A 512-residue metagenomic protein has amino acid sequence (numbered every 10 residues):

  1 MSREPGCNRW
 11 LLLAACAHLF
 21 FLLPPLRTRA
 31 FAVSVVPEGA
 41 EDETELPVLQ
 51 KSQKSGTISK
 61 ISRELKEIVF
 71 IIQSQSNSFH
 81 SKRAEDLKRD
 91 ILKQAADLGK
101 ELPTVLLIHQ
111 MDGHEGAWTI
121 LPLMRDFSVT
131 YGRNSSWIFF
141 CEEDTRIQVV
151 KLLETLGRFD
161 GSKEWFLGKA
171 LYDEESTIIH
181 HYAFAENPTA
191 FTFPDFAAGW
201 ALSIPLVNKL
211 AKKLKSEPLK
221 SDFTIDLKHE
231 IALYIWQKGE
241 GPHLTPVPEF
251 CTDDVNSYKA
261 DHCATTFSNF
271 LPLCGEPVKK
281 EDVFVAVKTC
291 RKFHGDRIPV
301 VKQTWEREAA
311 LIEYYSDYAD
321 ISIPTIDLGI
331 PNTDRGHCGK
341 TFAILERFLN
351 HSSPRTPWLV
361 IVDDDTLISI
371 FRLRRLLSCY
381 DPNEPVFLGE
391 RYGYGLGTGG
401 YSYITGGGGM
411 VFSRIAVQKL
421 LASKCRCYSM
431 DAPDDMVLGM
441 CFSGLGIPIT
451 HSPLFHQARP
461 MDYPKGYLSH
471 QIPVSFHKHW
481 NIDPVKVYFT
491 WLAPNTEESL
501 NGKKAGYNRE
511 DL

Functional and structural regions predicted by a protein language model:
S2-L512: Secretory-pathway lumenal glyco-enzymes, predominantly type II signal-anchor Golgi glycosyltransferases
